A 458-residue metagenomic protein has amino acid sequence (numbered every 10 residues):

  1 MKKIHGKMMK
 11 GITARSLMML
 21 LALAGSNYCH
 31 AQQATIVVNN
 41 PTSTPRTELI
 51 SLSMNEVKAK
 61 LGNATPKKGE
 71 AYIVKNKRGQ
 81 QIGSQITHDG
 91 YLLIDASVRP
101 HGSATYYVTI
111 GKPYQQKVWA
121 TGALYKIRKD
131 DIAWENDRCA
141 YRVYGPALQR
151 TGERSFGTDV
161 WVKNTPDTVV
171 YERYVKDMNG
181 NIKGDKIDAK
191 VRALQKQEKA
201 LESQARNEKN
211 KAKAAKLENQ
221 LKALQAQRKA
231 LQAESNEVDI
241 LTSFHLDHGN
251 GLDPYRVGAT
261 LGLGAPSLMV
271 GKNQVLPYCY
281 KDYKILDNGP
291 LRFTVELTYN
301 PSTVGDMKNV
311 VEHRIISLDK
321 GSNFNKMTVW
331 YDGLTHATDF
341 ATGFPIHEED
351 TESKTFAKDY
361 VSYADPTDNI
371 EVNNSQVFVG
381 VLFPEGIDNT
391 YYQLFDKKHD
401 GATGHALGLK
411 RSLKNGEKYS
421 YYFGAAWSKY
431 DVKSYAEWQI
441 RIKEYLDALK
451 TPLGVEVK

Functional and structural regions predicted by a protein language model:
M1-I36: Bacterial Sec-dependent N-terminal signal peptides
Q32-G122, K129, R154-Y171: Alpha-mannosidase-like glycoside hydrolase catalytic domains involved in N-glycan trimming, generalizing to other
P41, T109-R206, K211, A215-D253 (+2 more regions): Beta-strand-rich N-terminal accessory domains
T65-Y91, P301-M307, E348-D365, I387-K397: Solvent-exposed beta-strand/loop surfaces of large extracellular or lumenal domains
T87-K129, A133, T338-S353, D359-V372 (+4 more regions): Extended acidic/polar, glycine-enriched regions that form or flank non-catalytic beta-rich accessory modules
Y91-L93, V98, F383-K458: Beta-strand-rich recognition/accessory modules
K190-K196, A200, A223-D319: Extended, loop-rich substrate-binding clefts of extracytoplasmic carbohydrate-active enzymes
V310-L318, F324-F356: Acidic (Asp/Glu-rich), glycine- and aromatic
